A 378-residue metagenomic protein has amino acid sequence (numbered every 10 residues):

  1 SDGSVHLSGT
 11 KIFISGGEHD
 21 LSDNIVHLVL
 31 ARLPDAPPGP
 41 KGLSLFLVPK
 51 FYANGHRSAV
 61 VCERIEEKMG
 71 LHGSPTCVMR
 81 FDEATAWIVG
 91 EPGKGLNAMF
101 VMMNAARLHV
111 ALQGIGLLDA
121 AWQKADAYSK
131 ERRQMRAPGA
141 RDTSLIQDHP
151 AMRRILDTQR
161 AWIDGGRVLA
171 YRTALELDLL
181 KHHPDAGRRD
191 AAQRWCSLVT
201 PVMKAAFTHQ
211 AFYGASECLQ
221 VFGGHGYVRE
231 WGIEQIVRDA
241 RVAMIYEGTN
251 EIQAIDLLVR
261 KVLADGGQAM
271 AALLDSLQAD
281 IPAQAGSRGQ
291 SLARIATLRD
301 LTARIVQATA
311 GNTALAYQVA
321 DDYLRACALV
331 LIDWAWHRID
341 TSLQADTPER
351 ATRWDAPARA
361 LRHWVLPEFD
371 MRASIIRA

Functional and structural regions predicted by a protein language model:
S1-H6, T10-F13, H149-Q220: Gly/Pro-rich turn-and-neighbor structural signature
S4, S8-R57: A short core secondary-structure module
H6, L71, R194-L274, A360-A378: Alpha-helix capping/hinge segments and adjacent helical runs
I12-E18, R107-H109, V242: Glycine-rich phosphate/pyrophosphate-binding beta-alpha loops
F51-E63, K68, P75-A106, A125-Q147 (+1 more regions): A glycine-rich, basic-preceded beta-loop-alpha segment at the flavin cofactor/substrate interface of flavin-utilizing
A98-H109, Q123-R160, A174-S197, I281-G289 (+2 more regions): Glycine-rich cofactor-pocket loops
P138, D142-D190, V228-E247, E251-I252 (+1 more regions): Acidic/histidine-rich catalytic neighborhood
A264, D280-A378: C-terminal amphipathic alpha-helical interaction region
